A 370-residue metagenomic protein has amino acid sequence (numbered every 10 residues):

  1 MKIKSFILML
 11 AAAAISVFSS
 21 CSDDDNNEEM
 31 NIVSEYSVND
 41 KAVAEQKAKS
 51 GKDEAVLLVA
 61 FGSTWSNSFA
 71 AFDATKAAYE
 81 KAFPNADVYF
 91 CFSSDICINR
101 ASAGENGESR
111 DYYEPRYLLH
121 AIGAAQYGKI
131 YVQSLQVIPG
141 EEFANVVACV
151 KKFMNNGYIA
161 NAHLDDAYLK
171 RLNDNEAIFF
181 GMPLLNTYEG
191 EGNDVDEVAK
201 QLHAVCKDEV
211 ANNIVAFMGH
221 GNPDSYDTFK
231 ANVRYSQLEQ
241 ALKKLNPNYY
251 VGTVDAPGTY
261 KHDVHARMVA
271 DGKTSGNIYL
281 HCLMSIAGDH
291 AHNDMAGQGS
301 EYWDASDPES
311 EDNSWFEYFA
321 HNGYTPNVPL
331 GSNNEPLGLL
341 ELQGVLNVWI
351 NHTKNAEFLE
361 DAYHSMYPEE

Functional and structural regions predicted by a protein language model:
M1-S5: Positively charged n-region of N-terminal signal peptides that target proteins for export
F6-A13: Sec-dependent N-terminal signal peptides
S16-S20: C-terminal motif of bacterial Sec signal peptides marking the signal peptidase cleavage site
S22-E370: Extended amphipathic ligand-handling, pore-lining, and cofactor/metal-binding catalytic surfaces
